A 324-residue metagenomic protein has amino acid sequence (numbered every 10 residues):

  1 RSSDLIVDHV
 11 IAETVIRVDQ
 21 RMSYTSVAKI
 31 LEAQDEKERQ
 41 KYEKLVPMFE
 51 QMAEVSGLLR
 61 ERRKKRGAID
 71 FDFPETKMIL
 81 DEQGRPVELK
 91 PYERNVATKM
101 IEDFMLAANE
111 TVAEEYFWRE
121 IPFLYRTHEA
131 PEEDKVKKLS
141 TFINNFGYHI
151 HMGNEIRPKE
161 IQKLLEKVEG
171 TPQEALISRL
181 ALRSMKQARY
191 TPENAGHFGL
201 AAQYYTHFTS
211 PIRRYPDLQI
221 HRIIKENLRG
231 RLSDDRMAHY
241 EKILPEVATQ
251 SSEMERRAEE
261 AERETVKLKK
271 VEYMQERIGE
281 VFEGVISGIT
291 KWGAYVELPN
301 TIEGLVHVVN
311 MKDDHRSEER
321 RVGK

Functional and structural regions predicted by a protein language model:
R1-K324: Conserved, carboxylate-rich catalytic/transport cores that coordinate ions
